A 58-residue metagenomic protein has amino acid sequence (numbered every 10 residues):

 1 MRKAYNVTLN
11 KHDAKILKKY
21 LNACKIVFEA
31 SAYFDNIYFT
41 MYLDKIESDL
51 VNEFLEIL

Functional and structural regions predicted by a protein language model:
M1-Y38: N-terminal acidic leader/helix
N10-A14, L43-L50: Helix N-cap motif at beta-to-alpha junctions
Y20-A23, L50-L58: Short amphipathic alpha-helices in soluble, non-transmembrane regions that often serve as interface/regulatory elements
